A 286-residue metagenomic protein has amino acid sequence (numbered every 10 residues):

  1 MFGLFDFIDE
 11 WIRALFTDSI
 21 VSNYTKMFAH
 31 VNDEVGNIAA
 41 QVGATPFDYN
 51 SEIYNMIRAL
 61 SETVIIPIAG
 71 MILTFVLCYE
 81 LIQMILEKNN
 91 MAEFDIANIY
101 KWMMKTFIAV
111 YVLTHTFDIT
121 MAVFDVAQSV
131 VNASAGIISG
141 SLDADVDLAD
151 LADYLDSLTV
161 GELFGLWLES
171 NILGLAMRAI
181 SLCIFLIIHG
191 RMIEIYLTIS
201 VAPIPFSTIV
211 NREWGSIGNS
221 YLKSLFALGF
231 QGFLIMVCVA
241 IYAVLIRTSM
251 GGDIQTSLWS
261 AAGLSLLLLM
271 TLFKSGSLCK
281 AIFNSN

Functional and structural regions predicted by a protein language model:
M1-I72, K88-A97, F107-A176, G215-S220 (+2 more regions): Gly/Ser-rich, low-complexity
I66-Y79, I195: Hydrophobic alpha-helical transmembrane segments
T74-L81, I172, I199-P203: Transmembrane alpha-helical segments of multi-pass small-molecule transport proteins
L77, H115, I119, F185 (+3 more regions): Helical mechanochemical/support elements of P-loop NTPase systems and associated helical scaffolds
L81, R178, P203-S207, A240 (+1 more regions): Alpha-helical transmembrane segments of multipass membrane proteins
L81-F94, S181-F185, E213-W214: Membrane-water interface regions at transmembrane-helix termini and the short interhelical loops of multi-pass membrane
W102-K105: Elongated alpha-helical scaffolds
S181-I188, M192-I195, I199-C238: Extended serine/threonine-enriched, polar tracts that run as long, contiguous segments within proteins
